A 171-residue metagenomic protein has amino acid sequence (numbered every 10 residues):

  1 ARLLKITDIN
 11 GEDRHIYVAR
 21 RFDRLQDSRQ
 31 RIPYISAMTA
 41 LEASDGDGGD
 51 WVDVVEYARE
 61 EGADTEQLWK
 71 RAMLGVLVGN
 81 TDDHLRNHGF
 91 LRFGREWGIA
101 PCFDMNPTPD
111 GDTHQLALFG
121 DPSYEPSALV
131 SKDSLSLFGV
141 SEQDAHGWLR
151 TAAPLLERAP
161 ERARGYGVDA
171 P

Functional and structural regions predicted by a protein language model:
A1-L85, G89-P171: Anionic ligand-binding catalytic core segments
